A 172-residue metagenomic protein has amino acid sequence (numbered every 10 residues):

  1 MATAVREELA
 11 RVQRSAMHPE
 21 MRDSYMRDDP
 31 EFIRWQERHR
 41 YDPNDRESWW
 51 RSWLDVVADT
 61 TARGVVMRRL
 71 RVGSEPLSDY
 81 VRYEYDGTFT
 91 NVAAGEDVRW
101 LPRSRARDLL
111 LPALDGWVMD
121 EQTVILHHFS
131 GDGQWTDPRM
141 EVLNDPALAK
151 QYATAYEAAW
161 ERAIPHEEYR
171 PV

Functional and structural regions predicted by a protein language model:
M1-V172: PLD/PLD-like phosphodiesterase catalytic module centered on the HKD motif
